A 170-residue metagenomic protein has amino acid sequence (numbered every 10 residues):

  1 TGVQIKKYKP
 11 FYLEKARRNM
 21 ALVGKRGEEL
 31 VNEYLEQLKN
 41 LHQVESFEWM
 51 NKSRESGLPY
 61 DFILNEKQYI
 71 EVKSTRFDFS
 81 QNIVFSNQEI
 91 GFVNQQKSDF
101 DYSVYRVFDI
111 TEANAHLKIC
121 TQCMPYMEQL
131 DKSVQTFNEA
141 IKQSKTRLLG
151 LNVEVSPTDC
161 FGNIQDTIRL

Functional and structural regions predicted by a protein language model:
T1-K25: Interdomain/boundary linker segments immediately adjacent to catalytic/signaling cores
N19-Q37, L41-Q43: Conserved nucleotide-cofactor-binding alpha/beta core module
V31, L35, F62-L64, Q68-R76: Conserved catalytic cores of phosphodiester-cleaving nucleases, focusing on short active-site segments
E36-I63: A short acidic/basic microdomain associated with nuclease active sites
E55-S56, L64, Q95-F100: A structural signal for short secondary-structure junctions
L58-Y60, Q68, Q81, F100: Structural beta-strand/beta-sheet cores of well-ordered domains, especially the beta-sheet scaffolds that support
K73-Q129: Catalytic cores of nucleic-acid endonucleases
V107-L170: Domain-level recognition of nuclease-like catalytic cores that cleave nucleotide substrates
